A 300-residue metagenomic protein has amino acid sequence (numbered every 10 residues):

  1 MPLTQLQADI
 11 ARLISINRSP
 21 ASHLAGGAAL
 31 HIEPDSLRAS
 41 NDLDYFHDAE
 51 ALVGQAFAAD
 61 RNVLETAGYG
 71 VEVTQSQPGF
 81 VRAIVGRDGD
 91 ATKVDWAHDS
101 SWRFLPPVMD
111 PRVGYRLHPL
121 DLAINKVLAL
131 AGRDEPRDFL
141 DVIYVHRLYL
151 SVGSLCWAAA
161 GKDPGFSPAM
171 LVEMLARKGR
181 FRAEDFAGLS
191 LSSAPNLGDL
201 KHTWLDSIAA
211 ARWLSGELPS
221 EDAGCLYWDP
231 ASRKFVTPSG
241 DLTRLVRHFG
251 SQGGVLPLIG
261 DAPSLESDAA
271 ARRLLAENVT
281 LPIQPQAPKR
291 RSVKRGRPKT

Functional and structural regions predicted by a protein language model:
M1-T300: Compositionally biased terminal segments of proteins
